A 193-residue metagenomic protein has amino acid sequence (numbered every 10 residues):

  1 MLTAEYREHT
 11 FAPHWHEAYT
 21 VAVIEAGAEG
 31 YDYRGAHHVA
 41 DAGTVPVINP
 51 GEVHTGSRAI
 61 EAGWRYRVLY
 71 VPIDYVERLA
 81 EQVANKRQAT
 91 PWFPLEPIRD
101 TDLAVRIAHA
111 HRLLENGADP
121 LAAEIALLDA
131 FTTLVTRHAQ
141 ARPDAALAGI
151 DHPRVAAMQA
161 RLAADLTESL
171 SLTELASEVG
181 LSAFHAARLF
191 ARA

Functional and structural regions predicted by a protein language model:
M1-A89, G117: N-terminal regulatory/effector-sensing and dimerization cores that precede helix-turn-helix DNA-binding domains
A28, P50, L114, L134 (+2 more regions): A general structural signal marking secondary-structure boundaries and capping sites
I73, L127, V155: Short amphipathic alpha-helical/adjacent loop interface patches that line ligand and macromolecule-binding sites
E77, F131-V135, A163: Structural signal for well-ordered, non-membrane alpha-helices
Q82-L147: Amphipathic alpha-helical segments enriched in hydrophobic/aromatic residues interleaved with Lys/Arg
I150-M158: N-terminal positioning helix adjacent to the helix-turn-helix/winged-helix DNA-binding module
A157-A163, E168-A193: Basic/polar phosphate-binding segments, predominantly the helix-turn-helix DNA-binding elements of transcriptional
